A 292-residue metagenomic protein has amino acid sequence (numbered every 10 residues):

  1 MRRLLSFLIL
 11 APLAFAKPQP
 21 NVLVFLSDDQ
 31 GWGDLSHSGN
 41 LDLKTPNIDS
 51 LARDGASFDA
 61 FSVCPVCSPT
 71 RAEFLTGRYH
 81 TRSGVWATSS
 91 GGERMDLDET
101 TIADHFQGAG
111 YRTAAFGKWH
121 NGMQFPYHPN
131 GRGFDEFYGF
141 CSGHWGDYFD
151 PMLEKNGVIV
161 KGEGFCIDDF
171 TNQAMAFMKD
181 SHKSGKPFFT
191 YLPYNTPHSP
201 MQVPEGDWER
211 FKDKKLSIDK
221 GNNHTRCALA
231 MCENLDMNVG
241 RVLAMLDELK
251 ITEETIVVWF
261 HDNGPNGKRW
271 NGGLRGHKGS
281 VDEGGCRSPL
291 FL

Functional and structural regions predicted by a protein language model:
M1-L4: Positively charged n-region of N-terminal signal peptides that target proteins for export
F7-A16: Hydrophobic h-region of N-terminal signal peptides that target proteins for export in Gram-negative bacteria
F15-L292: Formylglycine-dependent sulfatase
